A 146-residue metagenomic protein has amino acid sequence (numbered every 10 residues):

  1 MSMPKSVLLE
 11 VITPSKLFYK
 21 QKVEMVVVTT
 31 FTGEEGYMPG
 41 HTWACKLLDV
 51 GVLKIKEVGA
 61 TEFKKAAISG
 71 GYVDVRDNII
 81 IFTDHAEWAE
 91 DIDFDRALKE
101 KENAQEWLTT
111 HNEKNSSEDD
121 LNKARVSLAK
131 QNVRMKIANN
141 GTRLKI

Functional and structural regions predicted by a protein language model:
M1-M3, M25, M38, M135: Detector for methionine-enriched segments
M1-S6, T142-I146: Short, charged, intrinsically disordered terminal tails
S2, S6, S15, S69 (+2 more regions): Generic serine detector
L8-E10, S15-K99, N103: Compact, glycine-rich, soluble single-domain proteins
E87-I146: Acidic/glycine-rich phosphate/pyrophosphate-binding loops and surrounding catalytic core that coordinate Mg2+
